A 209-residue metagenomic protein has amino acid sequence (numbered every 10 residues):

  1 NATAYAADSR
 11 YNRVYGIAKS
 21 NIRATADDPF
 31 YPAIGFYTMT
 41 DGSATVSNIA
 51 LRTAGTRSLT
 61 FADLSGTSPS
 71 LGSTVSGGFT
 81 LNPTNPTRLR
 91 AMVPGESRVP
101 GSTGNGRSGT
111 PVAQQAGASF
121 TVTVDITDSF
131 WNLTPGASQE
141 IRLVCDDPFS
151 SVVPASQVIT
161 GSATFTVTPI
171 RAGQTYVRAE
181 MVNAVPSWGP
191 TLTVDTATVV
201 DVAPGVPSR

Functional and structural regions predicted by a protein language model:
N1-R209: Core sequence-specific DNA-binding domains of diverse transcription factors
